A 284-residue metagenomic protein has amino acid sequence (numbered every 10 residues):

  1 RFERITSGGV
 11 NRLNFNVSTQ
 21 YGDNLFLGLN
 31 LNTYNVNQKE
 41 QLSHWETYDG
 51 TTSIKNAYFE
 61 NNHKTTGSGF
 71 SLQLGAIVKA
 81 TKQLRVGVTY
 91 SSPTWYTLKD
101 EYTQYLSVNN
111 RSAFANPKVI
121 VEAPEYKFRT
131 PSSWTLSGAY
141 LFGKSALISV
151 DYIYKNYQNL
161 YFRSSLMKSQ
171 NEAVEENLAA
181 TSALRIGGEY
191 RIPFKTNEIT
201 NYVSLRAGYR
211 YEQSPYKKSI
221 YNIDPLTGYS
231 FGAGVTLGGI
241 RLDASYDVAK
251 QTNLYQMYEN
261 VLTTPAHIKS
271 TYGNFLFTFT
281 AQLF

Functional and structural regions predicted by a protein language model:
R1-F284: Outer-membrane beta-barrel porins/channels
